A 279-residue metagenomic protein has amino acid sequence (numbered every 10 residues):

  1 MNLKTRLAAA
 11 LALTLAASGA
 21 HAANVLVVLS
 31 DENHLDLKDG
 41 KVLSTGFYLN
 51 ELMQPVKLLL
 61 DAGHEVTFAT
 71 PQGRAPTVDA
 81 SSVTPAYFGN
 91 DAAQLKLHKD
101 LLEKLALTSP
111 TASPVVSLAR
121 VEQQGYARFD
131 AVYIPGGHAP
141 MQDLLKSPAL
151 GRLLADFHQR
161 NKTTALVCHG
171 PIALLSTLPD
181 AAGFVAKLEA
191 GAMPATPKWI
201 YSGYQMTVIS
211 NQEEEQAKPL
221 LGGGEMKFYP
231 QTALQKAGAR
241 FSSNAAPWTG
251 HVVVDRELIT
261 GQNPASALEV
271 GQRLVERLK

Functional and structural regions predicted by a protein language model:
M1, A22-A23: Absolute protein N-terminus
M1-A8: Bacterial N-terminal signal peptides that target proteins for export
A9-L13: Hydrophobic helical h-region of N-terminal Sec-dependent signal peptides in bacterial secretory/periplasmic proteins
A17-A20: N-terminal signal peptide c-region/cleavage motif recognized by signal peptidases
A23-R160, A173-K279: Extended, subdomain-level signal for the structured scaffold at the beginning of enzyme domains
T164: Glycine- and acidic-residue-rich phosphate-binding/metal-coordinating active-site segment common to enzymes that handle
V167-P171: Short, thiol/selenol-centered motifs that function as redox-active sites or metal-ligating centers
